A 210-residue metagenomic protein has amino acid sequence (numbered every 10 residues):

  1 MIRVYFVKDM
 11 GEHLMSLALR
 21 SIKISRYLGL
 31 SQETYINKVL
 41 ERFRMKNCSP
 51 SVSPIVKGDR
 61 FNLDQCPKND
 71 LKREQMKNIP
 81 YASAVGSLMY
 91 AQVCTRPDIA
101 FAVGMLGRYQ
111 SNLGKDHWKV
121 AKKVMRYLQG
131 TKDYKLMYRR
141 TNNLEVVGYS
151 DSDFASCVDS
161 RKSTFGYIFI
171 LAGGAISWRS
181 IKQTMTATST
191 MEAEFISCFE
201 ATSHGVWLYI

Functional and structural regions predicted by a protein language model:
M1-I210: Long, low-complexity, charge-biased intrinsically disordered regions
